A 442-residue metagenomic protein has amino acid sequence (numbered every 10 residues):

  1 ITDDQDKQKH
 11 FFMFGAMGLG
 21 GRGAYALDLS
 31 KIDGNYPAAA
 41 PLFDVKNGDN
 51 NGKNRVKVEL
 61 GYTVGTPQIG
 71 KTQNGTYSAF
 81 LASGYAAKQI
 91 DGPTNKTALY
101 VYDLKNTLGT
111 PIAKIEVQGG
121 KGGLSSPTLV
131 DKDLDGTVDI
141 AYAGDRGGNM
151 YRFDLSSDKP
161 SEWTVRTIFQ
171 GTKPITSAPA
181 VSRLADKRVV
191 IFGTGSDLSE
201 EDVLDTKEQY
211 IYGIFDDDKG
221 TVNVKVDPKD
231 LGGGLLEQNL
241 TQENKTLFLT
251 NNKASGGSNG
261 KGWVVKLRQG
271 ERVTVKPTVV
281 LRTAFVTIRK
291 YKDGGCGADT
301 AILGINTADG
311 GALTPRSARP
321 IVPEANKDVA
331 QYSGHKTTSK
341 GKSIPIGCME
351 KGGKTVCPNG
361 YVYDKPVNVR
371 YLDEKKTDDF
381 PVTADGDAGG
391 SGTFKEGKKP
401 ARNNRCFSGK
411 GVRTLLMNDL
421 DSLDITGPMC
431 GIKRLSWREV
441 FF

Functional and structural regions predicted by a protein language model:
I1-F442: Beta-propeller fold recognition
